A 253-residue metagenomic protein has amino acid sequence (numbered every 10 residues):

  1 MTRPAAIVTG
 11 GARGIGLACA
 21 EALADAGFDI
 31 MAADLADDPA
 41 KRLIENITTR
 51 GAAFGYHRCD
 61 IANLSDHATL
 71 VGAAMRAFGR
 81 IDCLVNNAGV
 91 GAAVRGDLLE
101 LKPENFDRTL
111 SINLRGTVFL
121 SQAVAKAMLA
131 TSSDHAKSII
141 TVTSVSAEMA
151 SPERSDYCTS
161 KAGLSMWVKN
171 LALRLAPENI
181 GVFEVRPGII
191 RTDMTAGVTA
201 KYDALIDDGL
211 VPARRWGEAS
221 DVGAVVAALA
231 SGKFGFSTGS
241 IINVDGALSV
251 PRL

Functional and structural regions predicted by a protein language model:
R95, M149, G209, A227 (+1 more regions): Short C-terminal tail/terminal secondary-structure segment of NAD(P)H-dependent dehydrogenase/reductase domains
R95-L98, K102-D107, D207: Substrate-binding pocket helix/loop in short-chain dehydrogenase/reductase
S121, S160, V168: Active-site helix of classical SDR
K126, L173-R174, G235: Alpha-helical segment proximal to the catalytic Tyr-Lys
A136, A176-G181, S237-G239: Short, small/polar-rich loop/turn modules that mediate ligand/substrate recognition or access, typified
S144: Residue(s) in the substrate-gating loop at a strand-loop-helix junction that position the organic substrate next
V211-V222: A conserved structural motif in NAD(P)-dependent oxidoreductases
